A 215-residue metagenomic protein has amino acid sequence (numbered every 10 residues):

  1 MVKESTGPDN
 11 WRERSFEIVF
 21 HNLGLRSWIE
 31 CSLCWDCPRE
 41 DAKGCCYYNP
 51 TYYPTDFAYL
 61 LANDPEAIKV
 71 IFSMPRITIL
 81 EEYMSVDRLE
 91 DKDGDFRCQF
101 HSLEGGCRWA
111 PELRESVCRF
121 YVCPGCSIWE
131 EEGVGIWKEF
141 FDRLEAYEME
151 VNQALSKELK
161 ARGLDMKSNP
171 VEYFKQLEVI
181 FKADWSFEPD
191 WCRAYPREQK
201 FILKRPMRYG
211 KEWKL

Functional and structural regions predicted by a protein language model:
M1-L215: Hydrophobic scaffolds flanking metal-cofactor catalytic centers in soluble metalloenzymes
